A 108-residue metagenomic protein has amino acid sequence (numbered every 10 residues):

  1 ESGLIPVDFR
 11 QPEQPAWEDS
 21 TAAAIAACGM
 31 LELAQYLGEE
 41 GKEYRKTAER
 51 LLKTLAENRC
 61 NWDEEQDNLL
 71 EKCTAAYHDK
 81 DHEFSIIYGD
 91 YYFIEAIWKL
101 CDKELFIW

Functional and structural regions predicted by a protein language model:
E1-W108: Glycan-recognition and catalytic cores of secretory/periplasmic carbohydrate-active enzymes
